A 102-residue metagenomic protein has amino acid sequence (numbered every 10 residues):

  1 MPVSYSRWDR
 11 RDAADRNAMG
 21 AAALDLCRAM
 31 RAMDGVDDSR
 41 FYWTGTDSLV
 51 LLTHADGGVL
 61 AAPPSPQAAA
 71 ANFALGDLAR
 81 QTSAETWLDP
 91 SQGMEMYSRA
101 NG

Functional and structural regions predicted by a protein language model:
P2-D9, S39-A69, G102: Short, well-ordered beta-strand segments in beta-rich or mixed alpha/beta enzyme and ligand-binding folds
D9-A21: Short, surface-exposed ligand-recognition loops at beta-strand->loop->(often short) alpha-helix junctions that present
R16, G35, V50-L51, Q81 (+1 more regions): Amphipathic alpha-helical interaction segments
R28-D37, H54-D89: An amphipathic, aromatic/His-enriched active-site/gating alpha helix that lines ligand/cofactor pockets
W87-G102: Short, low-order "capping/linker" segments at domain edges
